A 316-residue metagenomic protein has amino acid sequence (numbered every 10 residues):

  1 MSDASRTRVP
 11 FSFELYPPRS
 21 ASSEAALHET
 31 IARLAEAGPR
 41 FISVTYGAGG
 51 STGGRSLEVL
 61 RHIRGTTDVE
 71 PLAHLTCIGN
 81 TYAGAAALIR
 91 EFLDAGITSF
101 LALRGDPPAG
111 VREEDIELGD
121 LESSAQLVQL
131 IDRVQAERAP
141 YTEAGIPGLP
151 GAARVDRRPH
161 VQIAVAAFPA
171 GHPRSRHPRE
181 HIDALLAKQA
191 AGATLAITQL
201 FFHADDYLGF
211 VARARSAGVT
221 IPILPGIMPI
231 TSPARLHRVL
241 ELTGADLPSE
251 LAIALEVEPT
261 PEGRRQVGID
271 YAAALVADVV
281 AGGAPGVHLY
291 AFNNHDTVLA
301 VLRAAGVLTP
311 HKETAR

Functional and structural regions predicted by a protein language model:
S2, S22-E24, G50-I63, T81-A87 (+5 more regions): Active-site-adjacent beta->alpha loops and helix N-cap segments on the catalytic face of soluble alpha/beta enzymes
S2-R6, I31-G38, L57-D68, I89-I97 (+3 more regions): Acidic (Asp/Glu)-rich catalytic clusters
S2-V44: Conserved N-terminal beta1-alpha1 strand-loop-helix module at the mouth
T7-P10, G38-F41, T67-P71, G96-T98 (+4 more regions): Short, well-ordered coil/turn segments that N-cap beta-strands
P10-A26, P71-A83, Q162-E180, E256-D270: Active-site mouth loops of central-metabolism enzymes
E14, I42, F92, K188 (+3 more regions): Conserved, mostly hydrophobic/aromatic
I42-T52, L75, L101-A102, T194-H203 (+1 more regions): Catalytic beta/alpha-barrel core
G119-H160, A166-R174, S216-A274, A305-R316: Active-site pocket-lining/capping segments in soluble small-molecule metabolic enzymes
